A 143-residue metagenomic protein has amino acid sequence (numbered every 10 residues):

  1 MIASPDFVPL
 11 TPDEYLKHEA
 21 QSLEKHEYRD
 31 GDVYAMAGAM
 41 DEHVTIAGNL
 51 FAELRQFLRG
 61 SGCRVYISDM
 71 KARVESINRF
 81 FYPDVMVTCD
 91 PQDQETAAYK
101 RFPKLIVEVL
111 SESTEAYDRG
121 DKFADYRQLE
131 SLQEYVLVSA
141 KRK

Functional and structural regions predicted by a protein language model:
M1-K143: Gly/Pro/Ser/Thr-rich low-complexity, intrinsically disordered segments predominantly at protein N-termini
